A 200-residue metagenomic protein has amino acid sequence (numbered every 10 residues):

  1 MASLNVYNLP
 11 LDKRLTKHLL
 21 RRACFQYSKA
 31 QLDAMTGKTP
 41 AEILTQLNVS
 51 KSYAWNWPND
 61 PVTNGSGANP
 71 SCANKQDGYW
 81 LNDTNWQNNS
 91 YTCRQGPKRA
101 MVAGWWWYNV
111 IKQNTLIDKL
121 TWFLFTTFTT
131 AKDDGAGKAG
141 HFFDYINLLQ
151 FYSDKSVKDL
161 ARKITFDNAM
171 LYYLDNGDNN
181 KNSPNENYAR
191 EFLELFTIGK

Functional and structural regions predicted by a protein language model:
M1-M101, Y108-T115: N-terminal module-boundary/linker segments of secreted carbohydrate-active enzymes
V6-Y7, L11, Y27-A41, T45 (+1 more regions): Primarily short, surface-exposed interaction patches in extracytoplasmic proteins
